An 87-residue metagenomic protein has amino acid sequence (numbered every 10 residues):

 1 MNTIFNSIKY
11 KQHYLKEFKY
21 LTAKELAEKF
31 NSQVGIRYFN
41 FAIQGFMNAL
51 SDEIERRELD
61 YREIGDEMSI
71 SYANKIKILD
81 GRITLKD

Functional and structural regions predicted by a protein language model:
N2-Q44, L79-G81: N-terminal acidic leader/helix
F39-K77: Short, charge-rich amphipathic interface segments used for partner binding and complex assembly
R82-D87: Polybasic, proline/glycine-rich intrinsically disordered low-complexity segments
